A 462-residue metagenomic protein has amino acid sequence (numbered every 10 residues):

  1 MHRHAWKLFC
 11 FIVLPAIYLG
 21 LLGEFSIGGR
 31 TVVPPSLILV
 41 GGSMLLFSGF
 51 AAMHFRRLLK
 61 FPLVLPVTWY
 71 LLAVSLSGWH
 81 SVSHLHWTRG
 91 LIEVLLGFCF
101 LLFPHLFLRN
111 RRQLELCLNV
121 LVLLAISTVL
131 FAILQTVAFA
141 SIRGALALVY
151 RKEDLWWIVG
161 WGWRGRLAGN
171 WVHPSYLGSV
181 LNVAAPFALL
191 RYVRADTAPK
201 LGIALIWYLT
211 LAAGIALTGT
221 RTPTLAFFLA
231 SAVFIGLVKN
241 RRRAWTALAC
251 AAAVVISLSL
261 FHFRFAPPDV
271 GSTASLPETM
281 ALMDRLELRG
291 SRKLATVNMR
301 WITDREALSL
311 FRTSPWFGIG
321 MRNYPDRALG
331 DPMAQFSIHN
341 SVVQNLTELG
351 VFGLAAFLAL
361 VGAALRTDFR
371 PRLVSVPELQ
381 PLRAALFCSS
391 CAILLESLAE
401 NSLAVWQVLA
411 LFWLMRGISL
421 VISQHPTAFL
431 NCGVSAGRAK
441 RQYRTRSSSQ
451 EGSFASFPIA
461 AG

Functional and structural regions predicted by a protein language model:
M1-M53, A73-H80, I393-L395, L411: N-terminal signal-anchor transmembrane segment
M1-R3, A51-L59, H105-L118, Y192-L201 (+3 more regions): Membrane-interface junctions at the ends of membrane-embedded or membrane-associated helices
K7-L8, V40-L46, L71-G78, C99 (+9 more regions): Alpha-helical transmembrane segments of multi-pass inner-membrane proteins
C10-F11, P15, M44-L46, F227-S231 (+4 more regions): Transmembrane alpha-helices of multi-pass inner-membrane enzymes
L19-G28, L155-N170, L329-V343: Juxtamembrane membrane-water interface segments that cap and precede transmembrane helices
L63-Y70, H84-L106, L116-A125, V129: Aromatic-anchored transmembrane helix interface
L130, L134-A140, T218, V238-A295 (+3 more regions): A membrane-periplasm/extracellular boundary helix in multi-pass inner-membrane enzymes that assemble envelope glycans
G290-L349, L373: Long extracytoplasmic/lumenal interhelical loops at the membrane interface of multi-pass membrane proteins
